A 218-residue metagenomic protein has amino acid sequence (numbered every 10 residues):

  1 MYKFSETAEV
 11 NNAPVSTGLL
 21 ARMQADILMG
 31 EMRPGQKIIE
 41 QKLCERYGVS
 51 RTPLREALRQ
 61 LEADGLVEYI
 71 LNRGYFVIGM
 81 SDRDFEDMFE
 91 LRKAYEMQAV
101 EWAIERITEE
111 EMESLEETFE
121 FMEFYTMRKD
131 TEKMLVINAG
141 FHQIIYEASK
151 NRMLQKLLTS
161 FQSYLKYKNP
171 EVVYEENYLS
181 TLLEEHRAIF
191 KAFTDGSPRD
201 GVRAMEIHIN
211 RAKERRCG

Functional and structural regions predicted by a protein language model:
M1-E101, E105, E147, C217-G218: Short linear motifs at protein or domain termini
Y2, N11-V15, E116-E123, R128 (+2 more regions): C-terminal all-alpha effector/ligand-binding and dimerization domain of prokaryotic HTH-type transcriptional repressors
L20, Q24, E96, N138 (+2 more regions): Hydrophobic face of alpha-helices
Y75, R83, E101, E120 (+2 more regions): Positions in alpha-helical segments
D84, T108-E111, D130-M134, K150 (+3 more regions): Residue-level recognition of alpha-helical structural elements
M88, L115, M134, N138 (+5 more regions): Hydrophobic packing residues in well-ordered alpha-helices of helical domains and bundles
L91-R106, A139-E176, R216: Hydrophobic, amphipathic alpha-helical faces that serve as interaction scaffolds
Y95-E123: Amphipathic alpha-helical dimerization/coiled-coil segments that flank or bridge DNA-binding/regulatory modules
